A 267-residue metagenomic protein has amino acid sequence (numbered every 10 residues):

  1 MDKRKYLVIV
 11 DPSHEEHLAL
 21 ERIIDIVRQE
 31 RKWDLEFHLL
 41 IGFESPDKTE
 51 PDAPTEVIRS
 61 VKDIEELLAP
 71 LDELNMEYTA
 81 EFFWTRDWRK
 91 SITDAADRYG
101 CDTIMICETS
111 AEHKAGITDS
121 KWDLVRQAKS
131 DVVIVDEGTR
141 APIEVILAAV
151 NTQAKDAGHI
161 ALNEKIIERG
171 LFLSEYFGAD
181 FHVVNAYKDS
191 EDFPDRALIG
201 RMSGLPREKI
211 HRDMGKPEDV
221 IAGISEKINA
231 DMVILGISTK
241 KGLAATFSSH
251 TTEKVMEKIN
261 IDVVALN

Functional and structural regions predicted by a protein language model:
M1-P54, V145-R207: Small/aliphatic-rich secondary-structure junction motif
A19, S60-D63, L162, I166 (+2 more regions): Hydrophobic alpha-helical membrane-association signature
K32-D34, N75, G100, K129 (+2 more regions): Glycine-centered short loops/turns at secondary-structure junctions
H38-L40, D47, T79-F83, V133 (+3 more regions): General small-molecule cofactor/ligand-binding pocket signal
T55-R59, D63-L71, K121, P194-S203: Short, aromatic/basic amphipathic alpha-helical patches
F82-S91, D213-P217: Charged docking surfaces used in two-component/phosphorelay signaling
D94-P142, S225-N267: Gly/Ser-rich helix-loop-strand patches that form or flank binding pockets for ribonucleotide-derived cofactors
N185-L235: Glycine/small-residue-rich hydrophobic helix-like segments
